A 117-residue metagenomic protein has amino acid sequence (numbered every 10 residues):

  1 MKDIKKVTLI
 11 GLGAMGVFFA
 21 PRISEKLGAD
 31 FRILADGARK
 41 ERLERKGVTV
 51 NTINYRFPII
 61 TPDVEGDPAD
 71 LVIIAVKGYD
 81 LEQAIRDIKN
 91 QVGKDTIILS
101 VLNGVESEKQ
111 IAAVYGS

Functional and structural regions predicted by a protein language model:
M1-R56: NAD(P)+-binding Rossmann beta1-loop-alpha1 motif at the extreme N-terminus of oxidoreductases
I53-Y55, I60-S117: Rossmann-like NAD(P)(H) cofactor-binding subdomain of soluble oxidoreductases
